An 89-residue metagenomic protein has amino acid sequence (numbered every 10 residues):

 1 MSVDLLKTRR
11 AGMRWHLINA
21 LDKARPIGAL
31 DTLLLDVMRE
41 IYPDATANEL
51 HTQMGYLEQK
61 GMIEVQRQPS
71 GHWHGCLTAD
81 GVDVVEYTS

Functional and structural regions predicted by a protein language model:
M1-G28: Short alpha-helical segments that sit at the start of domains
L5, A24-P26, Y42-T46, P69: Short acidic, glycine/proline-enriched loop segments that cap or flank alpha-helices
I27-M38: Short acidic, hydrophobic short linear motifs in intrinsically disordered regions
D44-Q59: Short amphipathic alpha-helical interaction segments
E58-Q68: A short, conserved structural fragment
S70-L77: Minor-groove-contacting beta-hairpin "wing" of winged helix-turn-helix DNA-binding domains
A79-S89: Short, amphipathic alpha-helical interaction segments positioned at domain boundaries
